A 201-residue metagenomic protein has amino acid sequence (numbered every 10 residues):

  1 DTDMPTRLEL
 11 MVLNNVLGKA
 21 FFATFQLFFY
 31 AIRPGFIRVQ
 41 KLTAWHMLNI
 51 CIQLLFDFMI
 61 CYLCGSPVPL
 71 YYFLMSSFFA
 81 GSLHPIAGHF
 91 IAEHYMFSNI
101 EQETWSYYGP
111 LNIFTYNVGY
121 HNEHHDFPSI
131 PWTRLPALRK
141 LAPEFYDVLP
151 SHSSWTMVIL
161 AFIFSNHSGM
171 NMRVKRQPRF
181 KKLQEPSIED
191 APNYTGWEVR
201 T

Functional and structural regions predicted by a protein language model:
D1-M11, N99-L111: Juxtamembrane helix-capping/reentrant segments at transmembrane boundaries
D1-Y71, T133-R134, R139-T201: Non-catalytic, topology-defining segments of multipass membrane proteins
A20-A23, L27-A31, L54, F58 (+2 more regions): Transmembrane alpha-helical segments that form the membrane-embedded catalytic/substrate-channel core of multi-pass
F79, S106-N117: Membrane-embedded alpha-helical segments that form the functional core of polytopic membrane enzymes, especially those
E101, P131-W132: Active-site-flanking alpha-helical
F127-S129: Solvent-exposed interhelical
